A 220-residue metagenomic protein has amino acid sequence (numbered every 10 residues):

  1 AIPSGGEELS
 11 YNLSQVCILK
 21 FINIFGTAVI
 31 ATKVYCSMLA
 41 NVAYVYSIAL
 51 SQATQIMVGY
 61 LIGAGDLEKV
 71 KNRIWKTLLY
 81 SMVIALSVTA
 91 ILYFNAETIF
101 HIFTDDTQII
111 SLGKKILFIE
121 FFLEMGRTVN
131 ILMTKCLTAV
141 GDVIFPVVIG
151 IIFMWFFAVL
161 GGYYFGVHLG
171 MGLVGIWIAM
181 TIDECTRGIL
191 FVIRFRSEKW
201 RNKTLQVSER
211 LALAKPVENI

Functional and structural regions predicted by a protein language model:
A1, G5, S14, G26 (+10 more regions): Glycine-centered flexibility sites
A1-C17, I22, V42, Y46 (+5 more regions): Hydrophobic faces of transmembrane alpha-helices in multi-pass small-molecule transporters and flippases across diverse
A1-I2, V58-L123, F165-I220: Short alpha-helical transmembrane segments in multi-pass integral membrane proteins
I2-L9, L13-I18, V29-A31, Y35-M38 (+8 more regions): General structural feature for long, well-ordered alpha-helical segments within catalytic domains of soluble enzymes
L9-V42, Y60-L61, T98-T107, Y164 (+1 more regions): Helix-terminus/linker motif at the lipid-water interface of multi-pass membrane proteins
S10, S14, I18, I22 (+7 more regions): Alpha-helical membrane-inserting segments
L19, K33-A96, R127-I151: Small-residue-rich hydrophobic transmembrane alpha-helices
S47-S51, E120-A139, F145-G161, V174-V192: Short runs within selected transmembrane alpha-helices of multi-pass transporters and secretion channels
